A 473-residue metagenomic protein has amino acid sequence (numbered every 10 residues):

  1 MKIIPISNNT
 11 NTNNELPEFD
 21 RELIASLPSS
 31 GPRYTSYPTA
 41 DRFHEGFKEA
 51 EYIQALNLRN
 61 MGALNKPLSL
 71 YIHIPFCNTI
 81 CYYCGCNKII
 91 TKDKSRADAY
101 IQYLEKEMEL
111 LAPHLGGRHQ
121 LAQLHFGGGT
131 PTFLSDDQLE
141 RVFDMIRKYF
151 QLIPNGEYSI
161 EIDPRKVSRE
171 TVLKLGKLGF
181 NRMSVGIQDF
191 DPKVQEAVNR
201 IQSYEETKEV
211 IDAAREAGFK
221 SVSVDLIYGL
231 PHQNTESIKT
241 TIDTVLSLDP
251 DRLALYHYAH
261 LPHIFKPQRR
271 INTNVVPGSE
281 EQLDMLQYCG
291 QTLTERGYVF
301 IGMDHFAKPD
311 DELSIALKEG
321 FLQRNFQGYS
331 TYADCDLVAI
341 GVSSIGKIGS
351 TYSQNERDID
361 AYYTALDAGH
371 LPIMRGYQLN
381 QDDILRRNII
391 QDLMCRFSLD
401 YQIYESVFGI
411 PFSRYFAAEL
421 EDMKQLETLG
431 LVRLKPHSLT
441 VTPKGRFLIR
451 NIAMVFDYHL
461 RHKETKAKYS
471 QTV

Functional and structural regions predicted by a protein language model:
M1-L68: Flexible, acidic/Gly-rich N-terminal and inter-domain linker regions that tether and position cofactor-handling modules
I3-I4, P67, I90-H114, Q120-S413 (+1 more regions): C-terminal scaffold of the Radical SAM
I72-K88: Local cysteine-cluster metal-coordination motifs and their immediate loop/turn environment, predominantly Fe-S cluster
C84, N388-I390, I452: Short alpha-helical scaffolding segments that buttress acidic/His motifs in well-ordered protein cores
P411-Q425: Short amphipathic alpha-helical interaction segments
E427-H437: A short, conserved structural fragment
S438-T442: Minor-groove-contacting beta-hairpin "wing" of winged helix-turn-helix DNA-binding domains
K444-V473: Short, amphipathic alpha-helical interaction segments positioned at domain boundaries
